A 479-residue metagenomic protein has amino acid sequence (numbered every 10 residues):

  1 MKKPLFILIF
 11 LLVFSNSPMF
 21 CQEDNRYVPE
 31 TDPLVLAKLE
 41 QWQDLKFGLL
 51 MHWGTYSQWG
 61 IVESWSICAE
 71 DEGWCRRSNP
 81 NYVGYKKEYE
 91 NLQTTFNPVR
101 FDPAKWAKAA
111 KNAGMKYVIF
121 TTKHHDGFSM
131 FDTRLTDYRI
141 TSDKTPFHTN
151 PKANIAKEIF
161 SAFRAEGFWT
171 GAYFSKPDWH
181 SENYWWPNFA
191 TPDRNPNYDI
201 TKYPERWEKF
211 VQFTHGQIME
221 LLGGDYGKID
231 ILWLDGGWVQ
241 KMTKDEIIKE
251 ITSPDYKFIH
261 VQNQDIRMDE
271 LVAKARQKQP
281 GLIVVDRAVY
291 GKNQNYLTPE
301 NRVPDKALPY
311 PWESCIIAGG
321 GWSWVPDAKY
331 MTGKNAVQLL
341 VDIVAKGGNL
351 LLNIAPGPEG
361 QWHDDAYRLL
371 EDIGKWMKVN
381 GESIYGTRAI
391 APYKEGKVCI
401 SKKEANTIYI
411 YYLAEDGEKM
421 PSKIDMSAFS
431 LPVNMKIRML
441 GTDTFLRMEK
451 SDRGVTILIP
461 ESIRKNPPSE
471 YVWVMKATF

Functional and structural regions predicted by a protein language model:
M1-K2, S15, L352: Generic cytosolic/nucleocytoplasmic N-terminal low-complexity/intrinsically disordered segments
M1-P4, A110: Positively charged n-region of N-terminal signal peptides that target proteins for export
P4-F14: Sec-dependent N-terminal signal peptides
S15-N16, G347: Short, low-complexity, intrinsically disordered N-terminal segments
S17-C21: Sec/Tat signal peptide C-region and signal peptidase I cleavage site
Q22-F479: Mature catalytic domains of secreted/periplasmic carbohydrate-active enzymes
